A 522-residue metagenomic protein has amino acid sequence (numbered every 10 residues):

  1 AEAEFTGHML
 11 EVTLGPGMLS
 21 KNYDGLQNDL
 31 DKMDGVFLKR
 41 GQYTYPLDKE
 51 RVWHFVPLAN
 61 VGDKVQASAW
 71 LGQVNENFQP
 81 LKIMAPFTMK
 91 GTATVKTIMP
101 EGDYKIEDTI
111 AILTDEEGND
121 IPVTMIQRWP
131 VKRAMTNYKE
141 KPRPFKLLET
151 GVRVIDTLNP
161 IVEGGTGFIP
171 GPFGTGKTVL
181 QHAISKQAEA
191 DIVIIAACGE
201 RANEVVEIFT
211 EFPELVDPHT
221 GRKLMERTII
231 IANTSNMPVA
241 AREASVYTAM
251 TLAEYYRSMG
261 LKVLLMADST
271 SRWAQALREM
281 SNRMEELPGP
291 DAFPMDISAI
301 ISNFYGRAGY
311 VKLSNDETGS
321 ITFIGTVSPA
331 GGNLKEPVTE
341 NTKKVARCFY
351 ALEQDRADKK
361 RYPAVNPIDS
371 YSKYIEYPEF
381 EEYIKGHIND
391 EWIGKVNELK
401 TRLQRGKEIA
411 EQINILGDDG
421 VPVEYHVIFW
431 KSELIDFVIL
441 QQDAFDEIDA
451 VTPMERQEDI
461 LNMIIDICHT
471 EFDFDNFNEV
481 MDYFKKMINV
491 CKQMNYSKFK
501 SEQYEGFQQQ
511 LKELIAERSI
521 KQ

Functional and structural regions predicted by a protein language model:
A1-K39: N-terminal accessory targeting/assembly segments
E2, H8, Q27, W70 (+3 more regions): Short, surface-exposed secondary-structure boundary micro-motifs
F5-G7, G25, Q42, D48-E50 (+8 more regions): Residue-level signal for pocket-adjacent positions within structured domains
M33-E76, L81-T88, A93-V95, K105-G165 (+3 more regions): P-loop NTPase nucleotide-binding/switch module
T157-L158, G164-I488, K500: P-loop NTPase catalytic core
D475-Q522: C-terminal amphipathic alpha-helical interaction region
